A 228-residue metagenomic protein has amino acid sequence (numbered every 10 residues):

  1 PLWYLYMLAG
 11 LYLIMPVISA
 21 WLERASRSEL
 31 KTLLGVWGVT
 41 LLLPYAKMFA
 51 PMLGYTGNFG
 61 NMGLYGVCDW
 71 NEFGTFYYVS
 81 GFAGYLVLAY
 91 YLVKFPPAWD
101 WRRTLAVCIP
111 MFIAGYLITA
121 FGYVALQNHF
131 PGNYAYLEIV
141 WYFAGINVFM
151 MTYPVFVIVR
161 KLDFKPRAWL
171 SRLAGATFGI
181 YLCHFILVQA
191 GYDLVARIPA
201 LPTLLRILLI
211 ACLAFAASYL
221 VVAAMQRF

Functional and structural regions predicted by a protein language model:
P1-F228: Alpha-helical transmembrane segments and their immediate juxtamembrane cytosolic regions
